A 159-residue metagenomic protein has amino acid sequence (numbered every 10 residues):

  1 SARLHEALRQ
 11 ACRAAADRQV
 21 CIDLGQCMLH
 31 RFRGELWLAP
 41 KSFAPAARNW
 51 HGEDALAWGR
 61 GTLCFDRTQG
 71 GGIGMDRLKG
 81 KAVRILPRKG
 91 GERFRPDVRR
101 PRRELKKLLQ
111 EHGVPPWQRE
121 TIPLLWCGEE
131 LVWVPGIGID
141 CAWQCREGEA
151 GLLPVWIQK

Functional and structural regions predicted by a protein language model:
S1-K159: AMP-forming adenylation/ATP pyrophosphatase catalytic core
